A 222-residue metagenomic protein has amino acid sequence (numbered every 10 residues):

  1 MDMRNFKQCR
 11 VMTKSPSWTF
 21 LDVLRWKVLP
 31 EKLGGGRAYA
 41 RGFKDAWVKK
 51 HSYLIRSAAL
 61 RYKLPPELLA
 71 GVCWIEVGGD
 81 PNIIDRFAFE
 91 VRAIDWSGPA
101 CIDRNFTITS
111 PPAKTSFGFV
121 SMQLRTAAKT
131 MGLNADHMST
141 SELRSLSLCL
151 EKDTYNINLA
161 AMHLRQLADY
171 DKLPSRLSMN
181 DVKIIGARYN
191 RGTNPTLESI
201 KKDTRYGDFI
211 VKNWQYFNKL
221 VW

Functional and structural regions predicted by a protein language model:
M1-N5: Extreme N-terminal leader/anchor segments
F6-W222: Catalytic glycan-binding domains that act on GlcNAc-containing polysaccharides
